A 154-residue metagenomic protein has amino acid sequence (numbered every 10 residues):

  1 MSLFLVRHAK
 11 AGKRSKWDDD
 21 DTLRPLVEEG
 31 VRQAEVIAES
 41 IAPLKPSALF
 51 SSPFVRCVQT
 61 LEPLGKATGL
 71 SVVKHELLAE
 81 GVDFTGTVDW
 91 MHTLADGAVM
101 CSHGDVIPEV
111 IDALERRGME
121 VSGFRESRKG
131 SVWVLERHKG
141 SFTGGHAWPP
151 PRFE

Functional and structural regions predicted by a protein language model:
S2-T85, P108, M119-E120, S127-G130 (+1 more regions): Active-site-proximal alpha-helix that buttresses catalytic centers in soluble enzyme cores
V72, F142-G145: Predominantly a core beta-strand signature of beta-propeller blades across repeat-based propeller domains
T85-T143: Active-site-adjacent alpha-helix immediately C-terminal to a catalytic or transition-state-stabilizing loop
G145-E154: Short, solvent-exposed aromatic-acidic interface loops
